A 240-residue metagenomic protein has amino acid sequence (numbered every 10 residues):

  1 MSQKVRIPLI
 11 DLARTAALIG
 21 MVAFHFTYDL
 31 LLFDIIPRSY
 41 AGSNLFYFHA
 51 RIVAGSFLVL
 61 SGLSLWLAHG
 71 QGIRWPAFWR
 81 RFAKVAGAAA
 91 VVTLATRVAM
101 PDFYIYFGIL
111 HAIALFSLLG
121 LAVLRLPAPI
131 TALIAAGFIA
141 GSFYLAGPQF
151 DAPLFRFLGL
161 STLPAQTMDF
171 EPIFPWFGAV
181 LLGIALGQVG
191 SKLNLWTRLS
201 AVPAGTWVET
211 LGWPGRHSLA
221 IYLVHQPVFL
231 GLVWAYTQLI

Functional and structural regions predicted by a protein language model:
M1-I240: Alpha-helical transmembrane segments and their immediate juxtamembrane cytosolic regions
